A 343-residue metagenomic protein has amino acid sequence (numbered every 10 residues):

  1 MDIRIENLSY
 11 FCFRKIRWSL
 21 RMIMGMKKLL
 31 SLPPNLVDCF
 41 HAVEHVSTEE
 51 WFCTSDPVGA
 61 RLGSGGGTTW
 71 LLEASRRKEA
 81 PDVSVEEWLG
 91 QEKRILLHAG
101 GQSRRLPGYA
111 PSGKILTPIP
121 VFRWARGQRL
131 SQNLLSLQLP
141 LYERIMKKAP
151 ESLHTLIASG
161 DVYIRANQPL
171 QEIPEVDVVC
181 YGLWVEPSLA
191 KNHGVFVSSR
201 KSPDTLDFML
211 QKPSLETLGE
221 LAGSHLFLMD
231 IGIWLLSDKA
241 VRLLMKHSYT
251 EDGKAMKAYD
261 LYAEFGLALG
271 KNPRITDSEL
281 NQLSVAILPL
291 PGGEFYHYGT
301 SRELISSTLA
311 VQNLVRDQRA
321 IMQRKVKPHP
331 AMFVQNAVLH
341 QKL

Functional and structural regions predicted by a protein language model:
N7, C12-W18, G25-L32, W51-C53 (+6 more regions): Left-handed beta-helix
N7, F11-H154, A158, Y163-Q171 (+1 more regions): N-terminal glycine-rich phosphate-binding loop and ensuing alpha1 helix
D38-A42, G101, D207-K212, N272-T276: Short, functional N-terminal and low-complexity linear motifs
L89-Q91, A110-G113, T117-G253: Conserved core of the sugar-phosphate nucleotidyltransferase
